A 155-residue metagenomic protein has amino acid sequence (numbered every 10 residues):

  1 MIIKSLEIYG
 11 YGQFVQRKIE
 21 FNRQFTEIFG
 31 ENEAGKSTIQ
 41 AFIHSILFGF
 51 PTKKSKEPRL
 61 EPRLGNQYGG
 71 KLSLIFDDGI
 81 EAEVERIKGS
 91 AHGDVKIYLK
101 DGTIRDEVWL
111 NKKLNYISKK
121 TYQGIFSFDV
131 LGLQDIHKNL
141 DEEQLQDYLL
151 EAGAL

Functional and structural regions predicted by a protein language model:
M1-I104: Extreme N-terminal "head/tail" segments of very large remodeling/mechanoenzyme assemblies
T26, E81-L155: Extended, charged alpha-helical "arm/stalk" segments used for dimerization and assembly in large NTPase-driven machines
